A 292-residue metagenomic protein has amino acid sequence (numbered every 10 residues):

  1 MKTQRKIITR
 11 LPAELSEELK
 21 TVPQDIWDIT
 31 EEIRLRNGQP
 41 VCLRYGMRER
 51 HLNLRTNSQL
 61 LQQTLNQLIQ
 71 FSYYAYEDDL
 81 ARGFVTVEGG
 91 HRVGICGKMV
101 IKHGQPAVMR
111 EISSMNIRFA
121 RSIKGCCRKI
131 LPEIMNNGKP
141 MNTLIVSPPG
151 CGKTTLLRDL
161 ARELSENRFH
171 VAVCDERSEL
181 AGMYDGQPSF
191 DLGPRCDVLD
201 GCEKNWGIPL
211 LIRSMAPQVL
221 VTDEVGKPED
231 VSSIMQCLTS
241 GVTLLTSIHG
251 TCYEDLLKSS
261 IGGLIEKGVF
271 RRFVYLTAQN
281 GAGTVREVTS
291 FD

Functional and structural regions predicted by a protein language model:
M1-G89: N-terminal accessory targeting/assembly segments
Y73-P140: P-loop NTP-binding catalytic core
V100-R110, R271-D292: Conserved P-loop NTPase
I145: Hydrophobic anchor at the beta1->P-loop junction of P-loop NTPases
K153: Conserved lysine of the Walker
L156, L160: Hydrophobic positions on the alpha1 helix immediately C-terminal to the Walker A/P-loop
L164-P209: P-loop NTPase switch/communication element
M215-A278: Conserved P-loop NTPase nucleotide-binding/switch module
